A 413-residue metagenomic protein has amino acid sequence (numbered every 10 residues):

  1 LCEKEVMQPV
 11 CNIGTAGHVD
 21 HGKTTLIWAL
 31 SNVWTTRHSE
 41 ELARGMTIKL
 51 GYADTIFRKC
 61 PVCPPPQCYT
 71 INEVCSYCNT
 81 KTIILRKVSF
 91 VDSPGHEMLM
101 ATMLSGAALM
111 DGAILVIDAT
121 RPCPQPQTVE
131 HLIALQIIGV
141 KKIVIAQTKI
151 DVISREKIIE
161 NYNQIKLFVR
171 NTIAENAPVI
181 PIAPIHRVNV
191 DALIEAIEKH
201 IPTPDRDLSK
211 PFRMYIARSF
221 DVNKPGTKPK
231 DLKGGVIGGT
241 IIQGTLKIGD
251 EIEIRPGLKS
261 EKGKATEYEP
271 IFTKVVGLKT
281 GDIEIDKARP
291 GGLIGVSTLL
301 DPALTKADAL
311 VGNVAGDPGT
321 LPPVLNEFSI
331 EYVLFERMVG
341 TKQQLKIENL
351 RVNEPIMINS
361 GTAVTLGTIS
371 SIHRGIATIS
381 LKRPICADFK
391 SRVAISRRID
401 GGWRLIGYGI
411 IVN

Functional and structural regions predicted by a protein language model:
L1-S93, T240: Conserved G1/Walker A P-loop phosphate-binding module
E5, L167-L310, V314-L321, N326-E336: Conserved catalytic-core segments of large NTP-driven translation/proteostasis enzymes
N12-T15, I153-R155, L167, P302-N413: C-terminal effector modules of nucleic-acid-centric enzymes and ribosome-associated factors
D20, L26, G45, D92 (+9 more regions): Residue-level signature of catalytic and energy-coupling elements of molecular machines, predominantly ATP/GTP-dependent
I84-S89, S93-M100, A107-E130, Q136-E160: Conserved Switch II/interswitch segment of TRAFAC-class P-loop GTPases
D118-T120, K141-I159, V179-V190, G312 (+2 more regions): G-domain G4 guanine-recognition motif of GTPases
